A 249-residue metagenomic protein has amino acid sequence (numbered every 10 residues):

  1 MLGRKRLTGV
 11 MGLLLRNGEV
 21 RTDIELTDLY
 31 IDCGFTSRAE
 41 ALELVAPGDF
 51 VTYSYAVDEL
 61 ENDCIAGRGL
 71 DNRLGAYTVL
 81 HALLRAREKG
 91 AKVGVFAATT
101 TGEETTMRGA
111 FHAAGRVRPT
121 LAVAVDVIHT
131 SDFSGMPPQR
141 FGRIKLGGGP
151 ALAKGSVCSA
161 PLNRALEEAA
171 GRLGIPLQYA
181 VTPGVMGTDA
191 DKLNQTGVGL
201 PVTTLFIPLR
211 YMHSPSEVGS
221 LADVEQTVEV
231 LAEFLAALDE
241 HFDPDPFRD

Functional and structural regions predicted by a protein language model:
M1-D249: N-terminal hydrophobic/helix-forming segments and targeting peptides
